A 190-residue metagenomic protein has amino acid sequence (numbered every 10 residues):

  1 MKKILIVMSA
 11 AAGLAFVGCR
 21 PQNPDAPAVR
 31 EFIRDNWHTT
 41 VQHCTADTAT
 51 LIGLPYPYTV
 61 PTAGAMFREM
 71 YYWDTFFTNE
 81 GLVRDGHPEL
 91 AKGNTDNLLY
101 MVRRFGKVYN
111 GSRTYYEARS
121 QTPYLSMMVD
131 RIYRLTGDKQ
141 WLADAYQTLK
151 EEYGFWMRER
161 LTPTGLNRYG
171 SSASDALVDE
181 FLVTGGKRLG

Functional and structural regions predicted by a protein language model:
M1-Q22: Bacterial Sec-dependent N-terminal signal peptides
C19-G190: Acidic, mature catalytic/reactive cores of soluble proteins
